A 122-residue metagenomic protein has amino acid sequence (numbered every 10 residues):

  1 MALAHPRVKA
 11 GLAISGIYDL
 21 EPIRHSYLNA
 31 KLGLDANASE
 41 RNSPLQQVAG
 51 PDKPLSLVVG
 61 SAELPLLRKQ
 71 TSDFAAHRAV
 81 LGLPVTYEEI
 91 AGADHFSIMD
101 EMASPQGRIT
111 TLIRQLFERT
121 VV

Functional and structural regions predicted by a protein language model:
M1-K31, S39-E40: Primarily recognizes the serine-hydrolase "nucleophile elbow" in alpha/beta-hydrolase and SGNH/GDSL folds
A2-L3, Q46-Q47, A79: A general structural signal for stabilizing positions within well-ordered secondary structure
R7-A10, K53-P54, L83: Loop/turn elements at helix/coil->beta-strand transitions in domains of secreted/extracellular proteins
L20, A62-L66: Acidic catalytic loop of the alpha/beta-hydrolase fold
R24, L67-Q70: Residues at alpha-helix caps and immediate loop-helix transition turns in enzyme cores, especially N- and C-cap
L32-V48, K53: Active-site nucleophile elbow and catalytic-triad environment of alpha/beta-hydrolase enzymes
P51, L57-G60: Short beta-strand/loop motif that positions the catalytic acidic residue of the alpha/beta-hydrolase fold
V58, K69-A75, A79-V122: C-terminal catalytic histidine-bearing segment of alpha/beta-hydrolase fold enzymes
